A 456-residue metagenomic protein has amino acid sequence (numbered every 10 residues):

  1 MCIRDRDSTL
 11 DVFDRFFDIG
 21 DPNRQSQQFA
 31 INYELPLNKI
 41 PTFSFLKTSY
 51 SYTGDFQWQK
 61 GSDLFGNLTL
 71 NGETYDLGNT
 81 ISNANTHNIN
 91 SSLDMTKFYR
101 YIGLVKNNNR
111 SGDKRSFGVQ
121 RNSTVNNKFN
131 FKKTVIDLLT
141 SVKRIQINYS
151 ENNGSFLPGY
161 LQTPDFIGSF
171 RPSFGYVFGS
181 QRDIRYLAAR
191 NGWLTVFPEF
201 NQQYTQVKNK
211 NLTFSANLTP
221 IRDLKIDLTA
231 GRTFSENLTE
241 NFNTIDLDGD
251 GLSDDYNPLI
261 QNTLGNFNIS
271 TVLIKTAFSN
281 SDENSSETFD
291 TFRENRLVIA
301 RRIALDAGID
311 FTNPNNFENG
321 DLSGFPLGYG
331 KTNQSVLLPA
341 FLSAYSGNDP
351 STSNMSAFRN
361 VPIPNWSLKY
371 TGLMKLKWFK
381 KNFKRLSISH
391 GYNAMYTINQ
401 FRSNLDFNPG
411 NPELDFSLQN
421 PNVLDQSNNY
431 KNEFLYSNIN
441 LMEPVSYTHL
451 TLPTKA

Functional and structural regions predicted by a protein language model:
M1-D5, T448-T454: Conserved small/polar residues in nucleotide/adenosyl-binding loops
R4-R6, Q59-T69, L104-K106, L157-P164 (+3 more regions): Outer-membrane beta-barrel translocator domains and adjoining extracellular loop/strand segments of Gram-negative
D5-F16, Q59-T74, T124-N127, A189-F197 (+2 more regions): Flexible, solvent-exposed coil segments and beta strand-coil junctions, predominantly the extracellular/periplasmic
D21-Q25, I81-N85, D137-L139, Y204-K208 (+2 more regions): Short sequence motifs at beta-strands and strand-loop junctions characteristic of Gram-negative outer-membrane
Q25-Y33, N85-L93, K143, K210-F214 (+2 more regions): Hydrophobic, lipid-facing positions within transmembrane beta-strands of outer-membrane proteins
P36-T48, K97-K143, L157-Y160, Q206-K208 (+11 more regions): Short loop/turn motifs that connect adjacent beta-strands in outer-membrane beta-barrel proteins
Y52-K60, M95-K97, Y149-S155, A230-E236 (+3 more regions): Transmembrane beta-strands of outer-membrane beta-barrel pores
F170-P172, G179-F214, I309-W366, K375 (+1 more regions): Outer-membrane beta-barrel transmembrane strand signature
